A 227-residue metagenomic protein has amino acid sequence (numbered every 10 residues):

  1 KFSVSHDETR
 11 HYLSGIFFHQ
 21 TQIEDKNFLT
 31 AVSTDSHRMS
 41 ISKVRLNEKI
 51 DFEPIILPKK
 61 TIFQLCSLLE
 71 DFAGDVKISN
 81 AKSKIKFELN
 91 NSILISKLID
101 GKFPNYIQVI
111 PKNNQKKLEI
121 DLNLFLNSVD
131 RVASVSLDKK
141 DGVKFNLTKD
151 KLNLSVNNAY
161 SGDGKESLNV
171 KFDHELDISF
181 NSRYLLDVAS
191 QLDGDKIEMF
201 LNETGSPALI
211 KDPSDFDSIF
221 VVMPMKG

Functional and structural regions predicted by a protein language model:
K1-K43, E48-I99, N114-G227: DNA polymerase processivity clamps
N105-Y106: Specificity-determining recognition surfaces
V109-K112: Short hinge/gating elements
